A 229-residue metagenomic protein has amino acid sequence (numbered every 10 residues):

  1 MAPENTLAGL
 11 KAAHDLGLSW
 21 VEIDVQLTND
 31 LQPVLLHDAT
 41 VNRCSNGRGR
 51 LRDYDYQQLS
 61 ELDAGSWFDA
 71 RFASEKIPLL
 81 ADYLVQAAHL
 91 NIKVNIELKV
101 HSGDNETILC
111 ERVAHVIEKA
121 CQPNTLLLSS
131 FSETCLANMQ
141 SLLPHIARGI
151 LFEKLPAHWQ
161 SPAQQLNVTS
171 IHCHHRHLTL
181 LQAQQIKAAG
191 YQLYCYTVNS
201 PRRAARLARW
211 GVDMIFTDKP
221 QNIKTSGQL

Functional and structural regions predicted by a protein language model:
M1-L229: Phosphate-group recognition and catalysis centered on beta-loop-alpha active-site segments
